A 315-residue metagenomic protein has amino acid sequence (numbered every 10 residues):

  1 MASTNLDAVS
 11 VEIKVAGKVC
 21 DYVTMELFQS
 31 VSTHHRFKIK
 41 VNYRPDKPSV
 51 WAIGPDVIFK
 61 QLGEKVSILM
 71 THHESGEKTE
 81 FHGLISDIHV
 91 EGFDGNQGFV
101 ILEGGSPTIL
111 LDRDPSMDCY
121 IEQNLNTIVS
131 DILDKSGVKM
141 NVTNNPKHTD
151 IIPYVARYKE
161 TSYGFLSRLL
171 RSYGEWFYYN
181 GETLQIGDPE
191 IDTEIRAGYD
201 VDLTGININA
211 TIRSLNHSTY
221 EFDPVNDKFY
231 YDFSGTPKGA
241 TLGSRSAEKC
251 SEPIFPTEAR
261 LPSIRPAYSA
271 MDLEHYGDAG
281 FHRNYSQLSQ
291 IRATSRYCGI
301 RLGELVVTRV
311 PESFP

Functional and structural regions predicted by a protein language model:
M1-P315: Amphipathic alpha-helical and helix-coil boundary elements used as assembly and membrane-proximal scaffolds
